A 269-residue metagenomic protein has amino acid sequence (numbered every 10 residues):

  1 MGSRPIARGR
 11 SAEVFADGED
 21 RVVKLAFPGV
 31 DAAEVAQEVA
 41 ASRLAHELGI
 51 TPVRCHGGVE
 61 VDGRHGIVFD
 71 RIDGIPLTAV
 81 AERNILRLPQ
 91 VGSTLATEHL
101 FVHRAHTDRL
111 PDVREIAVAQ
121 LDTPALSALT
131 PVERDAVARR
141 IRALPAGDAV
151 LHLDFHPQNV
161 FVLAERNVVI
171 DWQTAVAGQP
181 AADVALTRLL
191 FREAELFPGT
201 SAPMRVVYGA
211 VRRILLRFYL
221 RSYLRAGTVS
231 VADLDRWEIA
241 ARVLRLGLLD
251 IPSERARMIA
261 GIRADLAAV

Functional and structural regions predicted by a protein language model:
R4-P111, P145: ATP-binding pocket architecture of kinase catalytic cores
D20, G66, D148-V150, N167-V168 (+1 more regions): Hydrophobic "anchor" residues on beta-strands that sit immediately upstream of conserved functional sites
K24, E38, D154, D171 (+1 more regions): Acidic active-site catalytic centers that drive phospho-/nucleotidyl reactions and related ester hydrolyses
D73, F155-P157, T174-A175, L186: Short, glycine/acidic-enriched loop or turn micro-motifs at the edges of active sites
R104-L153, L163-A164, V168: An alpha-helical support segment within catalytic cores of ATP-dependent transferases
Q158-V162: Hydrophobic residue at the +6 position relative to the catalytic HRD Asp in the kinase catalytic loop
R166-R212: Active-site Asp-x-Gly
F191, P198-V269: Helix-rich C-terminal or lid/interface subdomains of diverse kinases
